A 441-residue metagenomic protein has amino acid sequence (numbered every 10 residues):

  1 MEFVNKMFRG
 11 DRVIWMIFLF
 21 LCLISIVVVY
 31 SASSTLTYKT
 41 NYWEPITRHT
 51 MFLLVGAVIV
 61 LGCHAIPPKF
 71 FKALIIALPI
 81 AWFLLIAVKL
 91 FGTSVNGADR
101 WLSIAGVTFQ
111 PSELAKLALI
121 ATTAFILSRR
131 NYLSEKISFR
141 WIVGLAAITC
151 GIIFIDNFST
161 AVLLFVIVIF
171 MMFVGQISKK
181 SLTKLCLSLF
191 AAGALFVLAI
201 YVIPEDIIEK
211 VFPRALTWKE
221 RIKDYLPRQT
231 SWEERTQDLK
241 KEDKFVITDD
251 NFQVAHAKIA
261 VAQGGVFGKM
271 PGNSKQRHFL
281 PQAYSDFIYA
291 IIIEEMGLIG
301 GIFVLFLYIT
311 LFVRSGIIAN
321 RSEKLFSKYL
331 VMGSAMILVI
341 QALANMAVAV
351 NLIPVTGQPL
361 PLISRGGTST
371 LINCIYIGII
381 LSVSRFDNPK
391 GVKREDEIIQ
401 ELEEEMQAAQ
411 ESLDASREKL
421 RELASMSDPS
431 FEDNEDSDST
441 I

Functional and structural regions predicted by a protein language model:
M1-M16, V27-D156, M346-P359, R365 (+5 more regions): Membrane-helix boundary/helix-loop-helix interface segments in multi-pass membrane proteins
L23-V29, I120, A124, I309-F312 (+4 more regions): Alpha-helical transmembrane segments of polytopic integral membrane proteins, especially the permease/helical cores
M51-I59, E295-F312: Hydrophobic alpha-helical transmembrane segments
I76-P79, I137-I152, S159-K210, W218: Hydrophobic alpha-helical segments of polytopic membrane proteins
I86, I169-F170, V339: Hydrophobic residues within the alpha-helical transmembrane core of Major Facilitator Superfamily
V95, C186-L298: Hydrophobic, glycine- and aromatic-enriched re-entrant/interface helices and adjoining loop segments
V168-S181, S274-G300, G357-N373: Interfacial segments of multi-pass membrane proteins
G316-G357, I363: Loop-to-helix entry and N-terminal half of a specific, functionally important transmembrane alpha helix in multi-pass
